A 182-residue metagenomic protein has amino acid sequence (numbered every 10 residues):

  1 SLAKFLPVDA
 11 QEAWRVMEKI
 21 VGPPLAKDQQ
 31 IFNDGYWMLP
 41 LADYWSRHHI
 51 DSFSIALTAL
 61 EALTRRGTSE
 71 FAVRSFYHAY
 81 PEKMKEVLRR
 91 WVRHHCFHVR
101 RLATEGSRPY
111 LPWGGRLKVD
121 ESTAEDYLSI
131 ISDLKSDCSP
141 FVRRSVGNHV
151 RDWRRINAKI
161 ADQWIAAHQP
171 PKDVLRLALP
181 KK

Functional and structural regions predicted by a protein language model:
S1-K182: Surface-facing alpha-helical segments and adjacent helix-coil boundary elements at the starts of domains
